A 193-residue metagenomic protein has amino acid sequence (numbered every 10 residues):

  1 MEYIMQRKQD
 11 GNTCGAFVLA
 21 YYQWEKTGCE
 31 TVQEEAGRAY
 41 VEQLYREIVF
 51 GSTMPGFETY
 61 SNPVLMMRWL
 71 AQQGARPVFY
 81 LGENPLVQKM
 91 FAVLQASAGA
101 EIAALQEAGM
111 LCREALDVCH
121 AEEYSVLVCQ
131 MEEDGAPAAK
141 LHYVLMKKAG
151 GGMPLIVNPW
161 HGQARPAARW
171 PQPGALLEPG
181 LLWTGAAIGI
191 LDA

Functional and structural regions predicted by a protein language model:
M1-G56: Active-site nucleophile-adjacent alpha helix/oxyanion-hole segment immediately C-terminal to the catalytic cysteine
Q9, S61, L65, L141: Short, well-structured alpha-helical interface segments that form or flank functional binding sites
G28-T31, P77-V78, G152-L155: Substrate-binding/catalytic groove segments of enzymes that remodel or degrade extracellular structural polymers
C29, A75-R76, M110, Y124: Short aromatic/hydrophobic-glycine micro-motifs
E34-V93, S97: Papain-like cysteine protease catalytic cores
R76-V78, S125-V126, A187-I188: Hydrophobic beta-strand segments of well-ordered beta-sheets in folded domains
M90-L155: Active-site-adjacent substructure of cysteine-protease-like catalytic cores
Q130-A193: Noncatalytic regulatory segments and standalone regulatory/sensor domains
